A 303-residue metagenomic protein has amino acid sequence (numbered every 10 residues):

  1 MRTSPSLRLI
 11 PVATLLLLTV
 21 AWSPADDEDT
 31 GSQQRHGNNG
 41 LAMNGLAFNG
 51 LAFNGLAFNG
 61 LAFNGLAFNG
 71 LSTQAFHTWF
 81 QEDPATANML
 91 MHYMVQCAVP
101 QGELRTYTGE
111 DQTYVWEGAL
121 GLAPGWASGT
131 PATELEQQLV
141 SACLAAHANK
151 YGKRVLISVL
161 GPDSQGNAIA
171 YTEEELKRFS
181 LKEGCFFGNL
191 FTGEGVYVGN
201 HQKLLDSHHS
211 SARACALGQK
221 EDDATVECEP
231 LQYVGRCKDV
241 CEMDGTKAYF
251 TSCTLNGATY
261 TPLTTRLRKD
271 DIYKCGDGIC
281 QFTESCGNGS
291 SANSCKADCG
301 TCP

Functional and structural regions predicted by a protein language model:
M1-R2, T265: Generic hydrophobic alpha-helical membrane-segment signal
R2-P11: Bacterial N-terminal signal peptides that target proteins for export
I10-T19: Bacterial N-terminal signal peptides
T19-N38: Bacterial Sec-dependent N-terminal signal peptides
W22-S23, G45, G50, G55 (+2 more regions): Short linear motifs centered on Gly/Pro in flexible linkers and helix caps
G65-D270: Long, low-hydrophobicity ectodomains and other hydrophilic envelope-associated domains
I272-P303: Cysteine-rich modules of extracellular adhesion/ECM and protease-associated proteins
